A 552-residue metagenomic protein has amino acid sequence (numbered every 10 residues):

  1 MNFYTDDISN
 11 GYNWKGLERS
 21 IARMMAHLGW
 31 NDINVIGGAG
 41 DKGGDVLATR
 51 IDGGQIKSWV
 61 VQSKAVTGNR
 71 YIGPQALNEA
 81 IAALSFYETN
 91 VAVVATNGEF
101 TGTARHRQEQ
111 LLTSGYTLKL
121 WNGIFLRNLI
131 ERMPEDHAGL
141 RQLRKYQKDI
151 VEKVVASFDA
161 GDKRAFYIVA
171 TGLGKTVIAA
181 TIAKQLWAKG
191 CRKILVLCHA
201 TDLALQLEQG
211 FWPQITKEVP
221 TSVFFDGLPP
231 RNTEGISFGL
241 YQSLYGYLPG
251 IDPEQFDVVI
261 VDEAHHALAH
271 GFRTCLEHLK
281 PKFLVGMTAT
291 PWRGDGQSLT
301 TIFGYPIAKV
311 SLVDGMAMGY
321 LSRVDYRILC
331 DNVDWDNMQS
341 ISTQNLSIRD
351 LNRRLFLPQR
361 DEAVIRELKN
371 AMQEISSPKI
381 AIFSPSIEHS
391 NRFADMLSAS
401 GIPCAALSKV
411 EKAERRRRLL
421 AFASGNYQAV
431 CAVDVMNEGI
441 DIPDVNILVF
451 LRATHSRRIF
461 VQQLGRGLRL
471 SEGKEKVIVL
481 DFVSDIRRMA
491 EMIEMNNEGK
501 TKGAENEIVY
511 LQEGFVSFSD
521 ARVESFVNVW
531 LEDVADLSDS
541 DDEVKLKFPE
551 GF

Functional and structural regions predicted by a protein language model:
M1-V169, V177, F515-F518, F526-L546: Mixed-charge (Asp/Glu-Lys/Arg
D202-F225: Conserved helix-turn-beta segment of the N-terminal RecA-like "Helicase ATP-binding" lobe in SF1/SF2 helicases
S222-R231, N391-D395, I402-M436: Conserved helicase ATPase core of P-loop NTP-dependent helicases/translocases
F256-D257, A429-T454, I459-L464, V477-D481: A short beta-strand element within the Helicase C-terminal
H265-R327: Post-DEXD/H (motif II) to motif III coupling segment of the RecA-like Helicase ATP-binding lobe
P306-A381: Conserved interdomain linker/interface between the two RecA-like ATPase lobes of SF2 helicase motors
A363-E374, K379, E491-F552: Long, largely alpha-helical accessory region at the distal end of helicase-like NTP-driven motors
R457-Q462, R466-N497: Conserved segment of the helicase C-terminal RecA-like domain
